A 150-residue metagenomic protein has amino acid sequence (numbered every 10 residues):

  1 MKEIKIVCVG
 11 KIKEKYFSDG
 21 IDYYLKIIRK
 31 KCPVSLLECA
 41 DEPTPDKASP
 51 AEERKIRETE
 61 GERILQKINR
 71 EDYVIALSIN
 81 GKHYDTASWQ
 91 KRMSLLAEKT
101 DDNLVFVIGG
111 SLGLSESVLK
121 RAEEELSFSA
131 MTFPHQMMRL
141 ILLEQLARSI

Functional and structural regions predicted by a protein language model:
M1-I28: N-terminal beta1-alpha1 ligand-phosphate binding loop
E3, D102-V107: Loop/turn-to-beta-strand initiation segments
I6, I75, G109, L142: Conserved RecA-like P-loop NTPase ATPase core
V7, S35-L37: General small-molecule cofactor/ligand-binding pocket signal
I12, I79-K82, G110-G113: Short glycine-rich anion-binding loops that position phosphate/pyrophosphate groups of nucleotides and phosphorylated
P33, A40-D102: S-adenosyl-L-methionine/SAH cofactor-binding core of RNA-modifying enzymes
G109-G110, R121: Proline/glycine-rich low-complexity loops and linkers
E116-I150: Structured adenosyl-cofactor binding patch, chiefly the S-adenosyl-L-methionine
